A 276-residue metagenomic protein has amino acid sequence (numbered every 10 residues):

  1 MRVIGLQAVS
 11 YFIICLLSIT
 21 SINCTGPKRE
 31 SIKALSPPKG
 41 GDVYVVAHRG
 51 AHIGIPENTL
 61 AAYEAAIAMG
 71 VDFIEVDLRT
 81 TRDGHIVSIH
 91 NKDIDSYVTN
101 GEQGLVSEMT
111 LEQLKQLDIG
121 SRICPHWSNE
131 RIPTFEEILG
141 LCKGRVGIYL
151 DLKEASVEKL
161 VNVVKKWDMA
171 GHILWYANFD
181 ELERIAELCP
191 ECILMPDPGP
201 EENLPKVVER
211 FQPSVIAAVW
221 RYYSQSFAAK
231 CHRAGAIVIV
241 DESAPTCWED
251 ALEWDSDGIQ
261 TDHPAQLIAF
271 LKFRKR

Functional and structural regions predicted by a protein language model:
M1-F12: Bacterial N-terminal signal peptides that target proteins for export
G5-L6, L16, T134: Intrinsic disorder/low-complexity segments, especially N-terminal tails and targeting/processing regions
S10-T20: Bacterial N-terminal signal peptides
C24-R276: Phosphate-group recognition and catalysis centered on beta-loop-alpha active-site segments
